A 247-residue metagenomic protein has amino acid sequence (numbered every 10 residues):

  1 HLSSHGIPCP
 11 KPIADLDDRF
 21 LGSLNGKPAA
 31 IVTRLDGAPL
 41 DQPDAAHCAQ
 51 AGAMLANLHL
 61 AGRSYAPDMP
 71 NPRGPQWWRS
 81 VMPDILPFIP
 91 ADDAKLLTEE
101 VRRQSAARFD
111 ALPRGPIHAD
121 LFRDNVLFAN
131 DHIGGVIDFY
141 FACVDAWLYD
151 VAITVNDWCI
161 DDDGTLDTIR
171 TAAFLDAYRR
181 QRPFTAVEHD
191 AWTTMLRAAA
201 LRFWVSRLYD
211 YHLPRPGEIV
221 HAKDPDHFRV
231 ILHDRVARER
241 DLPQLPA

Functional and structural regions predicted by a protein language model:
H1-P67: ATP-binding pocket architecture of kinase catalytic cores
H5, C9-G22, A30, W77-M82 (+4 more regions): Structured catalytic core of nucleotide-sugar glycosyltransferases
P12-I13, R102-Y149, I153, D161: Active-site acidic catalytic loop and adjacent metal/ATP-binding pocket of ATP-dependent phosphoryl transfer enzymes
P28-Q42, R79-P87, L201-I219: A glycine-centered beta->alpha junction motif in the catalytic cores of kinase/phosphotransferase enzymes
A66-D68, W78-A119, A129, P183: An alpha-helical support segment within catalytic cores of ATP-dependent transferases
P83-D84, F203-A247: ATP/Mg2+ or Mg2+-diphosphate-binding catalytic cores that bind nucleotide phosphates or diphosphates via glycine-rich
L148-P183, R197-R215: Active-site activation/catalytic loop segments of kinase-like enzymes and analogous catalytic loops in related
F184-L196: All-alpha amphipathic helical-bundle segments outside canonical DNA-binding/catalytic cores that form hydrophobic
